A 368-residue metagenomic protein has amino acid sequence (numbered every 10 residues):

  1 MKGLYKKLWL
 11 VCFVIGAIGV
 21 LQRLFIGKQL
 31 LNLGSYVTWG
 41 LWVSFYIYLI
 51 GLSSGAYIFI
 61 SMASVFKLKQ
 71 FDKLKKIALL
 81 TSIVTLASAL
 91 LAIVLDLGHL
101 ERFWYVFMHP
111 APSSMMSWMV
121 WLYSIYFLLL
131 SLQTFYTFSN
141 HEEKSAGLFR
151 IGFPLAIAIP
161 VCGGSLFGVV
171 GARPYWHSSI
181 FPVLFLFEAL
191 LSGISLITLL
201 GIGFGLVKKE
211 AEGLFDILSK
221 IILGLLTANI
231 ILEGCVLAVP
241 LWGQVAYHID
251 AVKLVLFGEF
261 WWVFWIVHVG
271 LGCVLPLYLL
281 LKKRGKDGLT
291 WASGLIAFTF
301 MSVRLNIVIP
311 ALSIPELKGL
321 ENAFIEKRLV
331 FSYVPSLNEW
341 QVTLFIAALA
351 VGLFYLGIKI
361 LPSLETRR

Functional and structural regions predicted by a protein language model:
M1, D287-R368: TerminUS-proximal long segments
K2, W9-I15, L68-Q70, M108 (+6 more regions): Long, contiguous internal "core" modules enriched in hydrophobic/ aromatic residues
W9-Q29, L91-L97, I159-F167: Alpha-helical transmembrane segments of multi-pass membrane proteins
L21-V37, M62-Q70, G203: Membrane-interface helix-loop junction between the first two transmembrane segments
L24, W42-Y46, S117, F181-F185 (+3 more regions): Membrane-interface transmembrane-helix boundary segments in multi-pass integral membrane proteins
I26-L30, E101-W104, L241-D250, P315-I325: Peri-membrane helix termini and adjoining interfacial loops of integral membrane proteins
W39-W104, W118: Membrane helical hairpin/interfacial module
A87-W104, S165-F167, G171, S302-E316: Hydrophobic alpha-helical transmembrane segments of integral membrane proteins
